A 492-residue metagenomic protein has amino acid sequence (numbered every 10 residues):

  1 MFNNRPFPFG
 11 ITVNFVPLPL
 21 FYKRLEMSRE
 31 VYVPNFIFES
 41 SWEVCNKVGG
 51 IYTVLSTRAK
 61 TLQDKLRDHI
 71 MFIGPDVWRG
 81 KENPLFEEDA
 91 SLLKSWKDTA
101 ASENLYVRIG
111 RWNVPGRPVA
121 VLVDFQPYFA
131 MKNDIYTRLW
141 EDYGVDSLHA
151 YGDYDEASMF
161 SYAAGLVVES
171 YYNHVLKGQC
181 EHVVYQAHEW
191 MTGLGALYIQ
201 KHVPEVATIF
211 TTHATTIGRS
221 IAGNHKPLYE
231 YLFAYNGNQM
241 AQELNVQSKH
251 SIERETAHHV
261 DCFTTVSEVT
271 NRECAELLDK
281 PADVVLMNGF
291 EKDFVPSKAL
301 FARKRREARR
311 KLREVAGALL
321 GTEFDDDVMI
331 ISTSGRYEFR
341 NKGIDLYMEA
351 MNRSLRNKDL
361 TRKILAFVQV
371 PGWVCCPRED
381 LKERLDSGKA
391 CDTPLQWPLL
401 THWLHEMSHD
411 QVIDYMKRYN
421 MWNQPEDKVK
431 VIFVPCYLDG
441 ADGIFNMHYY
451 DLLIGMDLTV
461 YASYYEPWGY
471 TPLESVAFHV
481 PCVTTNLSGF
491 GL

Functional and structural regions predicted by a protein language model:
F2, F7-F9, F15, F21-Y22: Aromatic (phenylalanine/tyrosine) cluster motif
F15, F21-L492: Catalytic cores of nucleotide-sugar-dependent glycosyltransferases that transfer UDP/GDP/TDP-activated
